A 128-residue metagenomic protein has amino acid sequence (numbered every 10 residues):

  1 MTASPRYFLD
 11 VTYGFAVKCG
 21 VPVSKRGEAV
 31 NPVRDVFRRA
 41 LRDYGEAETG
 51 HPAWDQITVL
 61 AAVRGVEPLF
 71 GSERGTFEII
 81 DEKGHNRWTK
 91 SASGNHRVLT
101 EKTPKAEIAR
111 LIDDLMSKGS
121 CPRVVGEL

Functional and structural regions predicted by a protein language model:
M1-L128: N-terminal acidic, glycine/proline-rich low-complexity segments
